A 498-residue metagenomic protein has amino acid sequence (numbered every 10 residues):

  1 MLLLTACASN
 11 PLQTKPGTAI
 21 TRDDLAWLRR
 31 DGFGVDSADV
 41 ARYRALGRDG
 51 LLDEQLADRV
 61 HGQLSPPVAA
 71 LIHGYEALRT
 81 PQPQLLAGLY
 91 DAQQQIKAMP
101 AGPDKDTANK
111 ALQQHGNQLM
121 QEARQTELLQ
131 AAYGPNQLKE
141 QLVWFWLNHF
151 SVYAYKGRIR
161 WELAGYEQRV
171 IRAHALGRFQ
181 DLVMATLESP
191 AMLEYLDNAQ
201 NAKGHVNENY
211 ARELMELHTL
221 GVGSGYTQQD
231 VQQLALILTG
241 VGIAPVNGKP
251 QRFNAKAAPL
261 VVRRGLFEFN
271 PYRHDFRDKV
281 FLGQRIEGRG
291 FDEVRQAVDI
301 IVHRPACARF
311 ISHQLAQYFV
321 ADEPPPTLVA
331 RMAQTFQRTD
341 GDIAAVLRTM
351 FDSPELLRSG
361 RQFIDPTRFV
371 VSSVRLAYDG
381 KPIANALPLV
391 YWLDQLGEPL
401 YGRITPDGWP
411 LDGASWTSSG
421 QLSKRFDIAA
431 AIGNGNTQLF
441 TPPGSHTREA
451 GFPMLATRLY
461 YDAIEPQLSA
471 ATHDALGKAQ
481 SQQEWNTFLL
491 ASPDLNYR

Functional and structural regions predicted by a protein language model:
M1-L2, L28: N-terminal export leaders
L4-A6: C-terminal motif of bacterial Sec signal peptides marking the signal peptidase cleavage site
N10-D39, A69-E76, R304, A308-T339 (+1 more regions): Flexible, low-complexity segments enriched for small/polar residues
D31, Y43, E54-L56, L214 (+2 more regions): A generic structural signal for nonpolar/aromatic side chains embedded in well-ordered alpha-helices
S37-A164, V170-R172: N-terminal accessory alpha/beta regions
P103-T107, A123-E127, I159-A386, W392-L393: Active-site substrate-binding loop specific to GH73 endo-beta-N-acetylglucosaminidase modules in bacterial autolysins
